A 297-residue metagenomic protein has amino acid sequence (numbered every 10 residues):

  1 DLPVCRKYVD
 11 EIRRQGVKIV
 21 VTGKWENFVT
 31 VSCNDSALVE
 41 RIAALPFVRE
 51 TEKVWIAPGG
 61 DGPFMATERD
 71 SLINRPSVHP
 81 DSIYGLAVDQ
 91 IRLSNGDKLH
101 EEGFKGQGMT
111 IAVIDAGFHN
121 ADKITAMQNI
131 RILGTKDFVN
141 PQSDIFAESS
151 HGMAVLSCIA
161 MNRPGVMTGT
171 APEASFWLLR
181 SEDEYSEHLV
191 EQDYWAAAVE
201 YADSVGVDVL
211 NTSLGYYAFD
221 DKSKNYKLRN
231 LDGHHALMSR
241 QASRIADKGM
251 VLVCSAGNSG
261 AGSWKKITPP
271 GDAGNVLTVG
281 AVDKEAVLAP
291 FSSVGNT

Functional and structural regions predicted by a protein language model:
D1, T30, L288-T297: Short, intrinsically disordered, charge-balanced linker/junction segments flanking boundaries in proteins
C5, V9, S36-V39, L45 (+9 more regions): Extracytoplasmic/secreted envelope proteins and their assembly/folding machinery, especially bacterial periplasmic
Y8-I91, D97-H100, G274: Autoinhibitory propeptides
C33-N34, V54, V113-G117, C158-N162 (+5 more regions): Active-site-proximal beta-strand/loop segments in catalytic clefts of secreted hydrolases
E50, D97-D137, P141-E191, V205-D208 (+4 more regions): Subtilisin-like serine protease catalytic core
K53, D61-A66, A121-Q128, H188-L189 (+3 more regions): Short, solvent-exposed loop/turn and secondary-structure capping segments
H100, N162-G165, L178-D272, E285: Substrate-binding/access-modulating region of protease and related hydrolase catalytic domains
